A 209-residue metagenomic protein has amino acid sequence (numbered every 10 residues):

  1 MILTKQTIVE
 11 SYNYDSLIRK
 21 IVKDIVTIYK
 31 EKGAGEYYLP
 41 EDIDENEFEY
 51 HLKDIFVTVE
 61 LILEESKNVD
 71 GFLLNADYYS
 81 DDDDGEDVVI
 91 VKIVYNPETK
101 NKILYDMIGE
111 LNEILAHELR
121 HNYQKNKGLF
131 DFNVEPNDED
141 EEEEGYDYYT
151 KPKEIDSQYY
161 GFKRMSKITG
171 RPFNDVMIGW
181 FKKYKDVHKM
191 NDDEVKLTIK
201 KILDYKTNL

Functional and structural regions predicted by a protein language model:
L3-S11, K20: Proteolytic processing junctions in secreted/extracellular precursors, especially proprotein convertase/trypsin-like
I18-F56: Zn2+-dependent metallopeptidase catalytic core
I28, N122-N126, R164: Short alpha-helical functional segments enriched in proximate histidine and acidic residues
E45-A76: Amphipathic, interaction-prone secondary-structure segments
E64-G109, N122-N126: Active-site scaffold of zinc-dependent metalloenzymes
G109, K125-E154: Post-HEXXH active-site segment of zinc metalloproteases
E113-N126, S157: Active-site recognition of the HExxH zinc-binding catalytic motif
E142-K153, Y159-L209: Long, well-structured alpha-helical subdomains associated with metal-dependent extracellular/ecto-lumenal hydrolases
